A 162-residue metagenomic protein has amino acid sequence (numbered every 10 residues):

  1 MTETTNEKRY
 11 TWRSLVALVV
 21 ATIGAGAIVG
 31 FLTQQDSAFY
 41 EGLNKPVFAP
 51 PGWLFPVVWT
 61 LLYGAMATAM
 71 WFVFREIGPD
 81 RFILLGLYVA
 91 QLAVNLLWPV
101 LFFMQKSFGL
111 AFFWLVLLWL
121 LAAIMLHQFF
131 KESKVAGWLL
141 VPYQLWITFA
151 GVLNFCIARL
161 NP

Functional and structural regions predicted by a protein language model:
T5-V19: N-terminal membrane topogenic signal
T22-A38: Alpha-helical transmembrane segments of multi-pass membrane proteins
Q34-F48, R159-P162: Membrane-interface helix termini and inter-helical loops of multi-pass transporters
P50-A65, K106-L118: Membrane-interface loop-to-helix entry segments
D80-Y88: Membrane-interfacial loop-to-transmembrane alpha-helix junctions, especially the N-terminal start
V100-L110, A158-P162: Membrane-interface helix caps and helix-loop-helix hairpins in membrane proteins
F102-F108, I124-G137: Membrane-helix boundary connector in multi-pass membrane proteins
F130-P162: Terminal transmembrane helical module of multi-pass membrane proteins
